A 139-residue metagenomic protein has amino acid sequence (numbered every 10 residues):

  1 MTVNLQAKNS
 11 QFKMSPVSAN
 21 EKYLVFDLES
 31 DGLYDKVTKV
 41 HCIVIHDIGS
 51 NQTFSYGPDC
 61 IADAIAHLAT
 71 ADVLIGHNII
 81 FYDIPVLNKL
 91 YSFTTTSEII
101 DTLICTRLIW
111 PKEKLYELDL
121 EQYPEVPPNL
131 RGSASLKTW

Functional and structural regions predicted by a protein language model:
N4, K13-P16, E21-F26, Y34-D35 (+1 more regions): Conserved DEDDh/DEDDy metal-dependent 3′-5′ exonuclease domain
D31: Conserved Rossmann-like nucleotide-cofactor binding loop
